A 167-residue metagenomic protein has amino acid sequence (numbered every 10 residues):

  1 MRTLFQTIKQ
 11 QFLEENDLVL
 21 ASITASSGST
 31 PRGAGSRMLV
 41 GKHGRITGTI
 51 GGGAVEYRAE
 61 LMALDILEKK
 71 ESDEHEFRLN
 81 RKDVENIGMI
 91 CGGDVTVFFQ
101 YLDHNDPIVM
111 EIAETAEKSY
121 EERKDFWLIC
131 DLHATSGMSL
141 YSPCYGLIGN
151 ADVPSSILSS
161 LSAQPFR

Functional and structural regions predicted by a protein language model:
M1-R167: Segments forming oxygen-rich coordination pockets for charged ligands
